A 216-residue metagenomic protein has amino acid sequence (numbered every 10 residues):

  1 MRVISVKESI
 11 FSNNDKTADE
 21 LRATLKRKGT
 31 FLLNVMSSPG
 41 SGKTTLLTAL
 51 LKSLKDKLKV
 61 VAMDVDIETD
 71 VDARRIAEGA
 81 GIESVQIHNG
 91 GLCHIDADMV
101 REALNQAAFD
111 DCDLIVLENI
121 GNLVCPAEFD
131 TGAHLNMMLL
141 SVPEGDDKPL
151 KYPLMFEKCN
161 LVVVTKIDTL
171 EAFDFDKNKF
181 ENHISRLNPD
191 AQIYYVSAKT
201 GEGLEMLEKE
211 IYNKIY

Functional and structural regions predicted by a protein language model:
I4-A23, K28-M36, S41, L50-H134 (+2 more regions): Nucleotide-state-sensitive switch-loop elements of NTP-binding domains
L46: Hydrophobic positions on the alpha1 helix immediately C-terminal to the Walker A/P-loop
V61, L135-L139, F156-L170, I184-S197: Conserved beta-strand/loop subsegment of P-loop NTPase cores
V65, N89, S141-V142, A198: Cofactor-binding loop segments of dinucleotide-utilizing enzymes, especially the Rossmann-like FAD- and NAD(P)+-binding
D66, E118, T165, F180 (+1 more regions): Residue-level signal for inorganic ion chemistry
T69-R74, K148-Y152, D176-H183: Short, glycine/polar-rich helix-capping loops at beta-to-alpha or helix-loop-helix junctions that flank or form
N122-C125, G132-L150, N160, I167-D174: Conserved Switch II/interswitch segment of TRAFAC-class P-loop GTPases
T169-Y216: Canonical P-loop GTPase G-domain recognition
